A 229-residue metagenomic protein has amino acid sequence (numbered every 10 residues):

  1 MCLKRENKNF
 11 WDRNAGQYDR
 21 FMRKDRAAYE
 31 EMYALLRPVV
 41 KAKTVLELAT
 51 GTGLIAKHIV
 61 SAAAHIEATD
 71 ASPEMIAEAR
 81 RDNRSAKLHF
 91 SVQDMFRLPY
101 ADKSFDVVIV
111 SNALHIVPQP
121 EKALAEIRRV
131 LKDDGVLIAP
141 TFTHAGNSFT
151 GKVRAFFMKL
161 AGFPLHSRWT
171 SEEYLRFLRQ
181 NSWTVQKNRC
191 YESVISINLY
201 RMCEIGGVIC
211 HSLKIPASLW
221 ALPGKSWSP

Functional and structural regions predicted by a protein language model:
M1-G16: N-terminal, positively charged/glycine-rich alpha-helical extensions of SAM-dependent methyltransferases
K24-K43: Conserved alpha-helix/loop element of class I SAM-dependent methyltransferases that forms part of the SAM/SAH-binding
L46, T50-R97: Class I SAM-dependent methyltransferase SAM/SAH-binding core
F96-V107: A short acidic, Gly/Pro-enriched loop at the edge of an enzyme's catalytic core that lines a small-molecule cofactor
V107-Q119: A short SAM/SAH-binding and catalytic strip from SAM-dependent methyltransferases
E121-D133: A short glycine-rich, Lys/Arg-flanked "PGG" loop and its adjoining helix->strand segment in the class I
V136-A161: Conserved class I S-adenosyl-L-methionine
L165-S182: Short alpha-helix
